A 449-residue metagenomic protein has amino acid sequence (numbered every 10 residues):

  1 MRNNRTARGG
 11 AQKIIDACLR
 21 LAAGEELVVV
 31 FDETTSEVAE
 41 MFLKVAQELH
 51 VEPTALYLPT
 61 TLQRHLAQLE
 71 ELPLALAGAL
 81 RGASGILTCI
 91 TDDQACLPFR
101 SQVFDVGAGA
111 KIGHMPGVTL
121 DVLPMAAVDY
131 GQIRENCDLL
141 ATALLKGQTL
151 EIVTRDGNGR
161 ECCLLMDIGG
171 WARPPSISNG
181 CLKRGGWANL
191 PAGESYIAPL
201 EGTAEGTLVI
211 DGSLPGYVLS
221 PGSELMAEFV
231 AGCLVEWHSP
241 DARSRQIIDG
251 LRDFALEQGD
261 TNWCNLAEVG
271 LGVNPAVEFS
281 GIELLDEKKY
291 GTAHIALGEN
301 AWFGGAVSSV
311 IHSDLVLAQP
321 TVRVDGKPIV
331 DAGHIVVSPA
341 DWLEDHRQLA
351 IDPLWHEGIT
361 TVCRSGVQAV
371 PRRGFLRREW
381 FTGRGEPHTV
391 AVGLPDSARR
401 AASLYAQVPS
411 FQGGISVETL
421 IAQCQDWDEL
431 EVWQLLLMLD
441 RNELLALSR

Functional and structural regions predicted by a protein language model:
M1-G222, M226, R323-G358: Active-site bordering "gate/hinge" segments that shape substrate access to catalytic or cofactor-binding pockets
T149-T154, L225-A231, V235-W237, Q319-P328 (+1 more regions): Short polybasic amphipathic segments
E194-T203, D260-E278, F411-C424, L430: A short, charged
Y217-I247: Long, well-ordered mid-to-C-terminal structural blocks that present hydrophobic/aromatic surfaces
E236-L297: Dual-mode signal for accessory low-complexity, basic/Gly-rich regions
I282-Q348: Internal helix-turn-beta structural module
R347-V408, W433: Acidic, low-complexity/disordered tracts enriched in E/D and polar residues
A391-R449: Long, charge-rich, low-complexity alpha-helical segments
